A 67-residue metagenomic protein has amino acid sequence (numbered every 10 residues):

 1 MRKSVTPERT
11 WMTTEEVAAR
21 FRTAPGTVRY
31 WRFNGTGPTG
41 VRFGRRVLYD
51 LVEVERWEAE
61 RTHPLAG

Functional and structural regions predicted by a protein language model:
M1-Y30: Polyanion-binding surface elements
T6, R42, E53-E55: N-terminal non-cleavable signal-anchor helices
T14, R20, V47, V52-E55: A general secondary-structure boundary signal
F33-N34, A59: Residue-level detection of the helix-turn-helix DNA-binding "recognition helix"
G40-V47: Short Lys/Arg-enriched helix C-cap and helix-to-coil transition segments that create basic nucleic-acid-contact patches
V52-G67: A short, Lys/Arg-enriched interface patch at domain edges and termini
